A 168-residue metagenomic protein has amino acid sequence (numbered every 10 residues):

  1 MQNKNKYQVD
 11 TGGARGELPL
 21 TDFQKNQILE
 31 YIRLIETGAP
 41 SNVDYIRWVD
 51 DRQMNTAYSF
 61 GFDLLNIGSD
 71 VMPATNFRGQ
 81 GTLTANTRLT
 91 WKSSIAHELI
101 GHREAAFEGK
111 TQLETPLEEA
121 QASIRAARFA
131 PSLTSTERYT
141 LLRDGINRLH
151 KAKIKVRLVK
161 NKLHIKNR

Functional and structural regions predicted by a protein language model:
M1-A74, A85-R88: Auxiliary, metal-adjacent structural segments of Zn-dependent hydrolase domains
Q27-L34, E98, L141-R148: Charge-rich, solvent-exposed alpha-helical interaction surfaces
T82, E104-G109, R168: Extended, hydrophobic alpha-helical membrane-active domains that insert into or remodel lipid bilayers
L89-T90, A105-F129: Post-HEXXH active-site segment of zinc metalloproteases
S93-F107: Active-site recognition of the HExxH zinc-binding catalytic motif
T115, A127-R168: Long, well-structured alpha-helical subdomains associated with metal-dependent extracellular/ecto-lumenal hydrolases
